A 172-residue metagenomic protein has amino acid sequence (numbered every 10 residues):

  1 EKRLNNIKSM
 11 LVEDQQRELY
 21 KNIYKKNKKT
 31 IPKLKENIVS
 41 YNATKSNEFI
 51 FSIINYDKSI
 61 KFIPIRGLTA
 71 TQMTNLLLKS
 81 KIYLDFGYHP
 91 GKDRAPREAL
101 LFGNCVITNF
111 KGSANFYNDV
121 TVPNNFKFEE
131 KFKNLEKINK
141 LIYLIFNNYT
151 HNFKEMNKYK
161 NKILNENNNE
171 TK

Functional and structural regions predicted by a protein language model:
E1-M73: Conserved catalytic-core segment of nucleotide-activated headgroup transferases in glycan assembly
E48-F49, L135-L141, E170-K172: Well-ordered, non-membrane alpha-helical segments in soluble/globular domains
I60, I82-Y83, N115: Short, contiguous strand/loop micro-motifs
P64-G67, Y83-G91: Glycine-rich anion-binding loop/nest that anchors nucleotide
T74, D93-R94: Glycine-rich phosphate-binding loop at the start of an alpha helix
N75-S80: Short alpha-helical donor nucleotide-sugar binding micro-motif in glycosyltransferases
K81, E166-T171: Short, intrinsically disordered, charge-balanced linker/junction segments flanking boundaries in proteins
F86-Y88, R94-L164: Catalytic binding pocket for nucleotide-activated donors in carbohydrate/polymer assembly enzymes
